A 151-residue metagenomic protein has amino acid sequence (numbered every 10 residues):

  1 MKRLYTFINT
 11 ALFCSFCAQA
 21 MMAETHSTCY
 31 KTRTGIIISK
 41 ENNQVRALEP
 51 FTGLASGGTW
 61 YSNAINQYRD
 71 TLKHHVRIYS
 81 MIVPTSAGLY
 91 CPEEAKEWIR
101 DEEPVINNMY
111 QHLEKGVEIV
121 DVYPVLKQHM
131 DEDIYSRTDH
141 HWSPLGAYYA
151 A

Functional and structural regions predicted by a protein language model:
M1-A151: Extracellular glycan-modifying ectodomains
